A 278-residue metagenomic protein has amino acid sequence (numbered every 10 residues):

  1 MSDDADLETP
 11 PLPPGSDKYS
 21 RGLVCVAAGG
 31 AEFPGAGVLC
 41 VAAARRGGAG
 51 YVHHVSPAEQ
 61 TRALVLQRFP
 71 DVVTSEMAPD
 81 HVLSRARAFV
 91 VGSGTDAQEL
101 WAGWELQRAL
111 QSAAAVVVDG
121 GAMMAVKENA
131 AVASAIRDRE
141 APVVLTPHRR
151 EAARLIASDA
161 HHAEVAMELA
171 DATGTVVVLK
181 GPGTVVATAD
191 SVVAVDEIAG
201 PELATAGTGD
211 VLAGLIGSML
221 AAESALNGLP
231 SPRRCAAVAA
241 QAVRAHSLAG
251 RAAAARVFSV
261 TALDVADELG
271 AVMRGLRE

Functional and structural regions predicted by a protein language model:
M1-A115, M124-P142, R149, A153-E278: Small-residue (G/A/S/T)-rich helix-start motifs and N-terminal tracts that mark the onset
